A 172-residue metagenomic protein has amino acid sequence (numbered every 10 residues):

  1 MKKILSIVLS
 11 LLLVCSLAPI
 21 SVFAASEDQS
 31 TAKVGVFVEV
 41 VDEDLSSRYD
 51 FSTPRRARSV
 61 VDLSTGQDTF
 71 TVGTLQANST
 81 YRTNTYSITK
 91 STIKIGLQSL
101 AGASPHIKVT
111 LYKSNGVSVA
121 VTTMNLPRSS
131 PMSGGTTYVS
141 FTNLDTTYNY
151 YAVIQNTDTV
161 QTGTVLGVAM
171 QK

Functional and structural regions predicted by a protein language model:
M1-R82: N-terminal prepro-regions of secreted/extracellular proteins
R56-P105, G167-K172: Primarily secretory-pathway and cell-envelope proteins
L75-N78, S129, T147: Tight coil/turn sites that cap or link beta-strands
S91-I95, T142-D158: Noncatalytic modules at the cell exterior or secretory-pathway interfaces, chiefly beta-strand-rich lectin/adhesion
S104-V121: Short, surface-exposed beta-strand/strand-loop-strand elements in extracellular ectodomains
P105-I107, G135, Y150-K172: Edge beta-strands of jelly-roll/beta-sandwich modules across compartments, strongly enriched in secreted/luminal
S118-M132: Solvent-exposed serine/threonine-rich low-complexity stretches and specific carbohydrate-binding patches
S133-N143: Exposed aromatic-hydrophobic patches
